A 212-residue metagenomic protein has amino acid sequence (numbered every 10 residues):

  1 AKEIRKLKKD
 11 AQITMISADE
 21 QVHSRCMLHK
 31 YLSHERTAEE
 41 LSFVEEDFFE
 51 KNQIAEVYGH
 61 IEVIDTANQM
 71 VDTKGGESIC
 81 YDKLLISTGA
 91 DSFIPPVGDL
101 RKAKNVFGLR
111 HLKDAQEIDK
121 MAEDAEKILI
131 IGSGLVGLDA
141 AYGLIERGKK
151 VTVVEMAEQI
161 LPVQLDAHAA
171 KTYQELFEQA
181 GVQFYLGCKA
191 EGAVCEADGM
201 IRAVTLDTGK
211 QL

Functional and structural regions predicted by a protein language model:
A1-A55, G143-Q164, H168: Beta1-alpha1 glycine-rich phosphate/pyrophosphate-binding loop at the start of Rossmann-like nucleotide-binding domains
D10-Q12, N52, E56-D72, I79 (+1 more regions): A Rossmann-like FAD-binding core segment of flavoenzymes
Q21, S92-F93, D114, V136 (+4 more regions): Surface-exposed, flexible loop/turn segments at secondary-structure boundaries
H23-S24, Y81, I94-P95, L138-D139 (+1 more regions): Glycine/Thr-rich phosphate-binding loops of Rossmann-like dinucleotide-binding domains
R25, H29, I94, A115 (+2 more regions): A general structural signal for well-ordered alpha-helical segments in protein cores
E45-L129, G187-C188, G192, A203-Q211: FAD-binding core/adjacent interface of flavoenzyme oxidoreductases
E117-L165, I201: Rossmann-like NAD(P)H-binding beta-loop-alpha module
